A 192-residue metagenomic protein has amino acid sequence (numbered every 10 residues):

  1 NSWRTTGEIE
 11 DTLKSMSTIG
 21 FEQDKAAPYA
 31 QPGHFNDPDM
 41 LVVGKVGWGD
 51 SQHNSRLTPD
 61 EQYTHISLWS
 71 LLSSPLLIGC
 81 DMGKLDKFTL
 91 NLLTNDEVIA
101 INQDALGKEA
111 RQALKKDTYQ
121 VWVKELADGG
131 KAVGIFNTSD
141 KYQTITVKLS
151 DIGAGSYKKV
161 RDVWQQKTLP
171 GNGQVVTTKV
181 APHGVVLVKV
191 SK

Functional and structural regions predicted by a protein language model:
N1-D81: Glycan-recognition surfaces
W48, G83, L106, D128 (+2 more regions): Short, glycine-/Ser/Thr-/acidic-enriched flexible segments
D50, I78-G79, L85-T89, D140-Q143 (+1 more regions): Flexible loop/turn segments at secondary-structure boundaries
S55-T58, Y119-V123, V175-V176: Generic recognition of flexible, low-complexity loop/linker segments
Y63, W69-L72, L77-G79, K115-A154 (+1 more regions): Carbohydrate-binding surface patches
T64-A113: Catalytic cores of secreted or luminal carbohydrate-active enzymes
S150-Q166: Solvent-exposed beta-hairpin/edge-strand motifs
G171-K192: C-terminal beta-strand-rich structural cap/linker in extracellular carbohydrate-active enzymes
